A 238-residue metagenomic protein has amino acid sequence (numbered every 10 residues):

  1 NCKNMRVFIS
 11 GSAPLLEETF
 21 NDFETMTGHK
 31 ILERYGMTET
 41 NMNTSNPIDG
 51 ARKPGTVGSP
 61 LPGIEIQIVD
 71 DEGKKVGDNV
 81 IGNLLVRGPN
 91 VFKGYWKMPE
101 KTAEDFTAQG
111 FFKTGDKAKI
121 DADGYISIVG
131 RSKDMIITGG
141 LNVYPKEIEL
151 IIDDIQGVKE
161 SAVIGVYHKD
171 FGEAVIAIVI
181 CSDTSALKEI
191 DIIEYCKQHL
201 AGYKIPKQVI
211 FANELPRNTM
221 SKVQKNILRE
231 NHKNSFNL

Functional and structural regions predicted by a protein language model:
N1-K53, E65: Gly/Ser/Thr-rich phosphate-binding loop
S12, G36, G58, D116 (+1 more regions): Active-site glycine-centered loops adjacent to acidic/histidine catalytic or metal-binding residues that shape
L32-E39, G58-P60, I164-Y167, I210: Beta-strand->loop->alpha-helix junctions that form or flank phosphate-binding loops in nucleotide-handling enzymes
A51, G55-L61, F106-Q109: Short Gly/Pro-enriched turn/cap motifs at secondary-structure boundaries
S59-G63, K74-D105, V143: Conserved ATP/PPi-binding loop(s) of AMP-dependent carboxylate-activating enzymes
V69-D70, F106, T114, I120 (+2 more regions): Hydrophobic alpha-helical segments, especially N-terminal targeting/anchoring helices
G88, K93-G94, K101, K117-K204 (+3 more regions): AMP-binding/adenylate-forming catalytic core of the ANL superfamily
E230-L238: Acidic/polar alpha-helix N-cap and adjacent early helical turns within long charge-rich amphipathic helices/linkers
